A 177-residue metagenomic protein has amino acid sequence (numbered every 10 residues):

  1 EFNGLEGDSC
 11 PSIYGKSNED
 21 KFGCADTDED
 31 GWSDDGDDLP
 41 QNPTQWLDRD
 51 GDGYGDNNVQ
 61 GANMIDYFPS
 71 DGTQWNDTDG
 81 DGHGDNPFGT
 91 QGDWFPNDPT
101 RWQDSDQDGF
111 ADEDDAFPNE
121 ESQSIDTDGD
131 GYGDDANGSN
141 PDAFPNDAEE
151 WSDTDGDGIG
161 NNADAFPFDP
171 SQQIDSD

Functional and structural regions predicted by a protein language model:
E1-D177: Extracellular calcium-associated, cysteine-rich motifs in secreted modular proteins
